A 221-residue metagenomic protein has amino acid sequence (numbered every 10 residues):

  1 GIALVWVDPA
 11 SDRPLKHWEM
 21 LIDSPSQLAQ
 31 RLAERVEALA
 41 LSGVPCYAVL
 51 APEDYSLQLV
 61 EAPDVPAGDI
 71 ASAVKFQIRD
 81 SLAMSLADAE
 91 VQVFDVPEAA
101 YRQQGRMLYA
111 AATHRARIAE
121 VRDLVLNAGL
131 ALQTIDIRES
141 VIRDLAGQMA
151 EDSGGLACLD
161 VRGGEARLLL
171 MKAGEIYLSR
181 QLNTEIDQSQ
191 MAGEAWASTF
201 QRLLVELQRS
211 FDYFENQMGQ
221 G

Functional and structural regions predicted by a protein language model:
G1-G221: Hydrophobic/aromatic-enriched cytosolic interaction surfaces used to assemble or bind macromolecules
